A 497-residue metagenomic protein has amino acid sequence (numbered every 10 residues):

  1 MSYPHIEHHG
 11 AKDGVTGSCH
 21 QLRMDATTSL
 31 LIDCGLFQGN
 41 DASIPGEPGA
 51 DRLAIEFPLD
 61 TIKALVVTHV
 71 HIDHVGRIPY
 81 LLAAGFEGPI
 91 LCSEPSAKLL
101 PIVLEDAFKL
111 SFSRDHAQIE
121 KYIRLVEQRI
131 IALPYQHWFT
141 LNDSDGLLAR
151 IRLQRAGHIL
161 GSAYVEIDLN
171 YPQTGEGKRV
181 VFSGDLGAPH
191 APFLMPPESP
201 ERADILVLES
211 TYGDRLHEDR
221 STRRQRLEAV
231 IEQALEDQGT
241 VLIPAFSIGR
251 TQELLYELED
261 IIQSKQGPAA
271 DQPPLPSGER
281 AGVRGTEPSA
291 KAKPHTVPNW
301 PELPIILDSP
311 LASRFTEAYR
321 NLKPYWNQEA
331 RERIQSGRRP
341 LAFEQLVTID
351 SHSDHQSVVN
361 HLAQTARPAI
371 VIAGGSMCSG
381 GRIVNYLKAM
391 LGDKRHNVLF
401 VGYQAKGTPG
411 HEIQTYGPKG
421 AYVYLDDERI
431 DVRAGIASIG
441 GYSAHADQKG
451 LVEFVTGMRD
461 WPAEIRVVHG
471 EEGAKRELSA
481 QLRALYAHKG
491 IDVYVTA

Functional and structural regions predicted by a protein language model:
M1-D60, A132-M195, S357-Q364, R382-Y386 (+1 more regions): Core dinuclear metal-dependent hydrolase active-site scaffold
K12-G17, M24-G88, C92-I130, L186-M195 (+3 more regions): Pre-active-site segment of Zn-dependent metallo-hydrolases
I32-C34, I62-H71, I78, L91-S93 (+11 more regions): Active-site neighborhood of phospho(di)ester-bond hydrolases with catalytic His/Asp-centered motifs
P101-S162, K323-A366: Metallo-beta-lactamase
G157-S162, N170-Q173, G177-D204, E209-S210 (+5 more regions): Active-site-proximal loop/helix segments of hydrolase catalytic cores
Y164, P189-G267, A292-D308, N397-G402 (+1 more regions): Cap/insert and terminal regions of metallo-dependent hydrolase folds
V230-G267, A292-P409: Hard-cation-handling environments
E279-R280: Glycine-biased, low-complexity coil/linker segments
